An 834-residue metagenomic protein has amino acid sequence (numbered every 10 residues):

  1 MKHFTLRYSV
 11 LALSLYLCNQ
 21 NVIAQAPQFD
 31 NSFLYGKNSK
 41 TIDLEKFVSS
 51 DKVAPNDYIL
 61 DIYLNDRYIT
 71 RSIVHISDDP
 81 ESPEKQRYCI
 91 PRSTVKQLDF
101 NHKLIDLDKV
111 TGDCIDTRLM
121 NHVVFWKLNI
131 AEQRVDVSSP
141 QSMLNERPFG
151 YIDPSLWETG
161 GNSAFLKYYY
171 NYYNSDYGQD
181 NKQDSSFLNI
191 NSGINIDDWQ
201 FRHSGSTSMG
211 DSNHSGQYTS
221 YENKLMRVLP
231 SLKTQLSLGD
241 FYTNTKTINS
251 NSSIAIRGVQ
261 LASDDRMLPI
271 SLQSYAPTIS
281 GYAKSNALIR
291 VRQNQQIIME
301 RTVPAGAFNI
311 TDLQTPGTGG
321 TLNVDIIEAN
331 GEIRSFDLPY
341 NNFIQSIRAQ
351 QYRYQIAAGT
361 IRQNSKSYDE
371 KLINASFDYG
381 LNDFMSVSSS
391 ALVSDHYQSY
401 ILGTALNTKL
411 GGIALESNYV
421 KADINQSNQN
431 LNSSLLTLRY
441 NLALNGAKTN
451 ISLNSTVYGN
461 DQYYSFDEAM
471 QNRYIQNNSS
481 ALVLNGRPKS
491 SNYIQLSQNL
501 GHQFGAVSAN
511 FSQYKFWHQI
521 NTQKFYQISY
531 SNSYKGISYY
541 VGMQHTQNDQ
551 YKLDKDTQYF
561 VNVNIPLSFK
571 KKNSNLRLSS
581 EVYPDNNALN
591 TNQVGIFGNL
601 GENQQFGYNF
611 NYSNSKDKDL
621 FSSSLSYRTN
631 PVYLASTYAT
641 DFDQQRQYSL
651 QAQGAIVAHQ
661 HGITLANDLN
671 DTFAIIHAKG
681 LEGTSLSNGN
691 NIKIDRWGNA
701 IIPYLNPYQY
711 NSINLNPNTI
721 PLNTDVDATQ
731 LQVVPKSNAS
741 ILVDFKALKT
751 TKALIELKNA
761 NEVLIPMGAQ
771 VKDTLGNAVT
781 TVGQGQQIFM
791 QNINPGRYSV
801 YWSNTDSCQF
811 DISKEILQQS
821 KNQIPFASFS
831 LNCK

Functional and structural regions predicted by a protein language model:
H3-L15, A24-Q273, D585-V657, N822: Post-signal-peptide, soluble extracytosolic/periplasmic N-terminal scaffold domains of envelope/secretory systems
A54-I76, G680-N690, N761-L775: Short, ordered, surface-exposed loop/turn motifs in non-cytosolic proteins
I62, G281, A674-A678, T751-A760: A short, amphipathic beta-strand motif
E81-I90, L313-G319, N699-D725, S737 (+1 more regions): Short Pro-Gly-centered beta-turn/loop motif in secreted/extracellular proteins
R134-S138, I344-I347, T729-K749, K814-K834: Extracellular beta-sheet/turn segments enriched in Thr/Pro/Gly and aliphatic residues
W157, D184-D197, Y218-S231, D369-A391 (+12 more regions): Feature captures outer-membrane beta-barrel proteins of Gram-negative bacteria and organelles
Y168-Y172, H203-T207, L236-Y242, I356-T360 (+8 more regions): Transmembrane beta-barrel strands of outer-membrane/channel proteins
N691-N699, G776-Q787: Short, acidic Ser/Thr/Gly-rich low-complexity loop/linker segments typical of extracellular and cell-surface proteins
